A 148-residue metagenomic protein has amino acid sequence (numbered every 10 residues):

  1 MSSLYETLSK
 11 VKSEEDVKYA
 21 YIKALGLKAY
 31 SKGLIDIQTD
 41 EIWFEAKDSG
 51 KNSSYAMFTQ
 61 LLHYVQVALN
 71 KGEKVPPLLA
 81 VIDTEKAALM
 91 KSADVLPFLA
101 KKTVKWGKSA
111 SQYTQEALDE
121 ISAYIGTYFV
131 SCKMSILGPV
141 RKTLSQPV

Functional and structural regions predicted by a protein language model:
M1-G33: Acidic-basic catalytic patches of nuclease active cores, encompassing PD-(D/E)XK and other metal-cofactor nuclease
S2-L4, L8, S31, T84-K142: Domain-level recognition of nuclease-like catalytic cores that cleave nucleotide substrates
T7, V11, D48-Y55: Short, charged/polar micro-motifs that form catalytic or ligand-binding hotspots
L27, S49, Q66-N70: Short beta-turn/strand-loop junction motif enriched in small, turn-promoting residues
G33-I35, P77-L78: Residue-level detector of beta-strand structural context in well-folded domains
I37-G50, Y64: Conserved catalytic cores of phosphodiester-cleaving nucleases, focusing on short active-site segments
S54-A100: Nucleic-acid nuclease catalytic cores
T143-V148: A short N-terminal interaction module
